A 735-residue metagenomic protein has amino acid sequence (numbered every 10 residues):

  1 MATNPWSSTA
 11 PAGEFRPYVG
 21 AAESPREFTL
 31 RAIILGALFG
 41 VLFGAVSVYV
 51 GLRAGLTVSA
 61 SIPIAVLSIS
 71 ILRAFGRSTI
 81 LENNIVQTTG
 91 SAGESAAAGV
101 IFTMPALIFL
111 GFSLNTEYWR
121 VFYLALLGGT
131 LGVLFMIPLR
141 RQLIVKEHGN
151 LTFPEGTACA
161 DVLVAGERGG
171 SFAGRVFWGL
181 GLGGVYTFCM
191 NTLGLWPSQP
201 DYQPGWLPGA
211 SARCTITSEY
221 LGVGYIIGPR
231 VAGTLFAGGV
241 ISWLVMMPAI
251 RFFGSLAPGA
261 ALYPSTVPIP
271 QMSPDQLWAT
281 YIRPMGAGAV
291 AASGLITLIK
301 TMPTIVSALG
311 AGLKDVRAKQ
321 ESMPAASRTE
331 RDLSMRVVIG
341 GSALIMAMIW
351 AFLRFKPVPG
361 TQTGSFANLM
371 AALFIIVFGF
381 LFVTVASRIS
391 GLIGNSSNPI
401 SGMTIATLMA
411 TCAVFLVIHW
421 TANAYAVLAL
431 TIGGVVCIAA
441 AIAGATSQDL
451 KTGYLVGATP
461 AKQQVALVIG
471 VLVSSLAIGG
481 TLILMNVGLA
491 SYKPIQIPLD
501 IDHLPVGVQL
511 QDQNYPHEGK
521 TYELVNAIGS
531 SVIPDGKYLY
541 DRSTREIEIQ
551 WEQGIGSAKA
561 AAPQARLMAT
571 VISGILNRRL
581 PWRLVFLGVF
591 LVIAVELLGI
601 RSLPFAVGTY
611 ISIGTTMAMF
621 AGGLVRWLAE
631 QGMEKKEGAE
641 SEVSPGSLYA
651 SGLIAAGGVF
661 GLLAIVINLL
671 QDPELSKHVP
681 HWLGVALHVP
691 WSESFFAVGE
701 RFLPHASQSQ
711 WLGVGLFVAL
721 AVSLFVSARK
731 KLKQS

Functional and structural regions predicted by a protein language model:
M1-S735: Alpha-helical multipass membrane-protein architecture
